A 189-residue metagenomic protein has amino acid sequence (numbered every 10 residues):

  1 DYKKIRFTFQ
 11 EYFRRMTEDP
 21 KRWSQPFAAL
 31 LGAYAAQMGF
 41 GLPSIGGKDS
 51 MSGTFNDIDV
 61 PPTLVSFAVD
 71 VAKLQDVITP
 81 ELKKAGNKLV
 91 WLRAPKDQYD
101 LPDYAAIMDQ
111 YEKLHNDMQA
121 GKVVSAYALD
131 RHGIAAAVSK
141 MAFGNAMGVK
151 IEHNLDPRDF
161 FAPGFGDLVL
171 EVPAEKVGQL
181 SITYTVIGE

Functional and structural regions predicted by a protein language model:
Y2-K4: Extended, charged coiled-coil "arm/hinge" scaffolds of SMC/Rad50-like chromosome-maintenance ATPases and other large
R6-D97, E189: Glycine-rich anion-binding loops of enzyme active sites
T8, K21-R22, P102-D103, A126-Y127: A generic structural signal for short
R22-A29, Y34-A36, F40, I45 (+2 more regions): Glycine-/charge-enriched secondary-structure boundary and capping motifs
F67-K73, D103-Y111, K150-N154: A general structural motif
K83, W91-P95, Y99-A126: A glycine- and small/hydrophobic-rich beta-loop-beta segment that serves as a flexible "lid/hinge" or phosphate-binding
